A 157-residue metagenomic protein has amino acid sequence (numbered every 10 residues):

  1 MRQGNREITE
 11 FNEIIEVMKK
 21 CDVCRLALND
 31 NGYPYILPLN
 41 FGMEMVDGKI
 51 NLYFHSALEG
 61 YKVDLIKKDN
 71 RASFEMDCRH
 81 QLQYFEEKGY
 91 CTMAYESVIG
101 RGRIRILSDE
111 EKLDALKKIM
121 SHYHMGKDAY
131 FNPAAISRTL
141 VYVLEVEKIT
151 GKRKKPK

Functional and structural regions predicted by a protein language model:
M1-K20: Extreme N-terminal tail/first-helix region
R2-N5, R79-K157: Charged, gly/pro-rich active-site loop segments
I8-T9, K20-R25, M125-K127: Short Pro/Gly-enriched beta-strand edge/turn motifs at strand-loop
M18, L65-I66, I119: A generic structural signal for nonpolar/aromatic side chains embedded in well-ordered alpha-helices
C21-L58: Short beta-strand segments
L26, A72-M76: Short conserved beta-strand and strand-loop elements enriched in small hydrophobics with frequent Asp/Gly
I50-A72: Compact nucleic-acid interaction/catalytic patches
Y61, I66, D77, L82-Q83: Cyclic nucleotide-binding regulatory domains
